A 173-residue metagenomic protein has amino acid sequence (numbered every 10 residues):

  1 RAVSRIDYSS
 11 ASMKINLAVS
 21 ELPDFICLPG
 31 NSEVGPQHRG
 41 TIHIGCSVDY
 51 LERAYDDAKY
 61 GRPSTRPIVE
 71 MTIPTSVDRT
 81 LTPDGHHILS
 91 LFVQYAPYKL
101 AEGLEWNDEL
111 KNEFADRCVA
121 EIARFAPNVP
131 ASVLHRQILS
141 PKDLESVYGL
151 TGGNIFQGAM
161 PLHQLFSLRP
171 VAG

Functional and structural regions predicted by a protein language model:
R1-T82: Mid-domain catalytic core of redox enzymes that form a hydrophobic substrate pocket/lid adjacent to a catalytic redox
R1-Y8, S12-D24, D84-I88, W106 (+2 more regions): C-terminal structured subdomain/cap of oxidoreductase catalytic cores
V3, R53-A58, N107-F114, L144 (+1 more regions): Charged, low-complexity, helix-prone segments enriched in Lys/Glu/Asp/Gln
G45, S64-P74, R124-G173: A glycine-rich dinucleotide-binding beta-alpha-beta segment and adjacent secondary-structure elements that constitute
P74, Q94-A96: Short strand-loop junctions, especially beta-strand C-caps/beta-turns that link beta-sheets to coils or alpha-helices
A96-E105: Amphipathic alpha-helix from the class-I
V119-A123: Generic solvent-exposed, charged/amphipathic alpha-helical segments that serve as macromolecular interface scaffolds
